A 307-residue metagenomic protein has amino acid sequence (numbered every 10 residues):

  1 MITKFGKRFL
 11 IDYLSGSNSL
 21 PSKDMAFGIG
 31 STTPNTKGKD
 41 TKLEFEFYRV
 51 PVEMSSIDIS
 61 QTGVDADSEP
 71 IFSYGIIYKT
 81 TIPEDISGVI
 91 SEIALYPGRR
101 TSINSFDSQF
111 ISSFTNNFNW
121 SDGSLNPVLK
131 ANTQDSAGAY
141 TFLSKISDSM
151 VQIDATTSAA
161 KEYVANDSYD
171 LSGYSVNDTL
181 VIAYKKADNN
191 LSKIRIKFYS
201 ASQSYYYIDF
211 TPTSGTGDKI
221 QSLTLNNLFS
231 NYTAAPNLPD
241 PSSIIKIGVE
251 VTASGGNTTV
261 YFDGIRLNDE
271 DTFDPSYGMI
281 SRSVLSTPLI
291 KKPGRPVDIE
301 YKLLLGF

Functional and structural regions predicted by a protein language model:
M1-I93, P97-S108, T156, N268-F307: Small cysteine-rich, disulfide-bonded extracellular modules of the LU/uPAR three-finger superfamily and closely related
I71-I76, G88-I90, L171-L180, L191 (+1 more regions): Extended extracellular/luminal ectodomain segments enriched in beta-structured repeat modules
I90, I111, L225, I244 (+1 more regions): Hydrophobic residues on conserved beta-strands that form the core of alpha/beta folds
S102-N104, A155-P236, G256-Y261, E270: Extracellular ligand-binding interfaces
S102-Q134: Extracellular carbohydrate-recognition regions
S102-T115, G248-Y277: Extracellular polysaccharide-targeting segments
D135-K161: Short carbohydrate-recognition loop motifs
N237-V249: Noncatalytic modules at the cell exterior or secretory-pathway interfaces, chiefly beta-strand-rich lectin/adhesion
